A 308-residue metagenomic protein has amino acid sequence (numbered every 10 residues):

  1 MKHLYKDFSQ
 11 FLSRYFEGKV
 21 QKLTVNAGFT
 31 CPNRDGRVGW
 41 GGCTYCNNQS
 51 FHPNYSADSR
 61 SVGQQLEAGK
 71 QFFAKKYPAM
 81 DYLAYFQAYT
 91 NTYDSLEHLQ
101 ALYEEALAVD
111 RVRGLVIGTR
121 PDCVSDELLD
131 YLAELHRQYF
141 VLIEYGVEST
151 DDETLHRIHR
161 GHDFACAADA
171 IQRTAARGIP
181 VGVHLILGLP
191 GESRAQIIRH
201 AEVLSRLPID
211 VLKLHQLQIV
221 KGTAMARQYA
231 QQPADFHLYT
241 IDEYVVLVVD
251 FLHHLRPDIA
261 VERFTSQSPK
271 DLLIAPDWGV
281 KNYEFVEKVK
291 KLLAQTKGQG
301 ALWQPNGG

Functional and structural regions predicted by a protein language model:
M1-L83: N-terminal [4Fe-4S]-dependent radical SAM core
K2-Q21, V211, I219-G308: Auxiliary Fe-S-binding modules of radical SAM enzymes
Q21-V25, Y82-A84, L115-I117, V141-Y145 (+3 more regions): Hydrophobic faces of well-ordered beta-strands that scaffold small-molecule active sites in alpha/beta enzyme cores
C43, A106-V112, R199-L214, F285-G300: Structural recognition of alpha->loop->beta junctions
Q49-G69, F73-L96, R111-V124, F140-C166 (+1 more regions): Core AdoMet radical
G69-F73, V124-Q138, D169, I198-P208 (+1 more regions): Short amphipathic alpha-helices and their capping/turn segments at secondary-structure boundaries
F73-Y77, L102-D110, D130-F140, Q172-A176: Acidic (Asp/Glu)-rich catalytic clusters
A165-M225, D242-T265: Conserved C-terminal portion of the radical SAM core fold that forms the substrate/S-adenosylmethionine-binding
